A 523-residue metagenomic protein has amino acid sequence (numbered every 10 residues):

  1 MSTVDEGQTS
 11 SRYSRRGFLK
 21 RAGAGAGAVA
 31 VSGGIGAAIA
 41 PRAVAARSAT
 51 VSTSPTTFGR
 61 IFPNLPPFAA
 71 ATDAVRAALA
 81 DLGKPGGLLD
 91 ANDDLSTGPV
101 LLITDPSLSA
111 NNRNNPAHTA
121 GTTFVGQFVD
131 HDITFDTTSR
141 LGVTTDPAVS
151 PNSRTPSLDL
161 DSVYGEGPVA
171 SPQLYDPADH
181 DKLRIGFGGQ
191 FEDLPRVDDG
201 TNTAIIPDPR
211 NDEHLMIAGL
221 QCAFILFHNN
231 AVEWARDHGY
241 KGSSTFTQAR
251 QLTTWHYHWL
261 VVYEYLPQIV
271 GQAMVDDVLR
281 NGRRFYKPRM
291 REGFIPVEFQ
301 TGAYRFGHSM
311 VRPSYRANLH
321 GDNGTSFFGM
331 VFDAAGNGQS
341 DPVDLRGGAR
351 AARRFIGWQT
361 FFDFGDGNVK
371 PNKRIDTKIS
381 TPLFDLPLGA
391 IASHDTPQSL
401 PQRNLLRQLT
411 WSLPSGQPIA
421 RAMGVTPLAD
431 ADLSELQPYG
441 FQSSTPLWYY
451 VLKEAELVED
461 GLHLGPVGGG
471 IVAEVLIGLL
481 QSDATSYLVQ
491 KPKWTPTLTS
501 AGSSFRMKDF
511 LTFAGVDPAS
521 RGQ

Functional and structural regions predicted by a protein language model:
M1-G17, A30-S32: N-terminal secretory signal peptides
S11, G33-F68: C-terminal segment of N-terminal export signals and the immediately downstream linker at the start of the mature
N111-N112, R210-A218, G239-Y240, Q402-L406: Second-shell loop/turn segments in exported
S139-E166, A170-Q173: N-terminal accessory alpha/beta regions
G189-M216: Acidic/His metal-coordination segments adjacent to aromatic residues that form catalytic metal sites in metalloenzymes
A231-F246: Inter-helical turn/loop segments and adjacent helix faces that build the functional surface of alpha-helical bundle
R250-Q359: Extended amphipathic alpha-helical segments with heptad-repeat/coiled-coil character used for oligomerization, fusion
A351-Q523: A cross-kingdom marker for long, charged
